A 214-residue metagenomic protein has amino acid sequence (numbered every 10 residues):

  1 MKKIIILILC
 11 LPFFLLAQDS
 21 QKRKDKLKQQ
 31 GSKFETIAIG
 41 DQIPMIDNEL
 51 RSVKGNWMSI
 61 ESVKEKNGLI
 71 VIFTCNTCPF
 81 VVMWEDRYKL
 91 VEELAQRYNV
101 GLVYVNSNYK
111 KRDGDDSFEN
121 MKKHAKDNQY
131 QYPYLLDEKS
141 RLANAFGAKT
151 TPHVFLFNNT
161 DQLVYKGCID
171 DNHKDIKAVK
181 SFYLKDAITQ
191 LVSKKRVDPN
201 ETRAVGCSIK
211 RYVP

Functional and structural regions predicted by a protein language model:
M1-R23: Bacterial Sec-dependent N-terminal signal peptides
K24-E61: N-terminal "domain-start" segment that seeds a small globular fold
S59-V82, I188: Short active-site neighborhood of thiol/selenol oxidoreductases, capturing the structured segment around
V71-I72, G101-N106, P133-L135, L156: Structural recognition of the beta-strand scaffold that forms the well-ordered cores of secreted hydrolase catalytic
C75-W84, V154, C207-K210, P214: Short, thiol/selenol-centered motifs that function as redox-active sites or metal-ligating centers
V82-D127, E138-A145: Structural microenvironment flanking redox-active thiols in thiol-disulfide oxidoreductases
K122-N158, L163-V164: Short, internal strand/loop/helix patches that form the active-site neighborhood or redox-interaction surface
L156-P214: Thiol-/selenol-based redox modules, centered on thioredoxin-like and closely related oxidoreductase domains
